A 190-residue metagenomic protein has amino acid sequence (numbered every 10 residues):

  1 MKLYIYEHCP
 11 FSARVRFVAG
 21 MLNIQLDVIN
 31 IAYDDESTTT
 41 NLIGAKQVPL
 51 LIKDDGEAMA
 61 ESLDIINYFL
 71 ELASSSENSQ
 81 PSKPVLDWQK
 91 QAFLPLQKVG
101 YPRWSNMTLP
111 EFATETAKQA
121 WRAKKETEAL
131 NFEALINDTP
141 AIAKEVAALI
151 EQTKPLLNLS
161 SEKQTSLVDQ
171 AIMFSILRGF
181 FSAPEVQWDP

Functional and structural regions predicted by a protein language model:
M1-A123, N158-S161: GST-like domain detector, emphasizing the conserved glutathione-binding G-site in the N-terminal thioredoxin-like
A92-P190: GST-like fold's C-terminal all-alpha helical module
